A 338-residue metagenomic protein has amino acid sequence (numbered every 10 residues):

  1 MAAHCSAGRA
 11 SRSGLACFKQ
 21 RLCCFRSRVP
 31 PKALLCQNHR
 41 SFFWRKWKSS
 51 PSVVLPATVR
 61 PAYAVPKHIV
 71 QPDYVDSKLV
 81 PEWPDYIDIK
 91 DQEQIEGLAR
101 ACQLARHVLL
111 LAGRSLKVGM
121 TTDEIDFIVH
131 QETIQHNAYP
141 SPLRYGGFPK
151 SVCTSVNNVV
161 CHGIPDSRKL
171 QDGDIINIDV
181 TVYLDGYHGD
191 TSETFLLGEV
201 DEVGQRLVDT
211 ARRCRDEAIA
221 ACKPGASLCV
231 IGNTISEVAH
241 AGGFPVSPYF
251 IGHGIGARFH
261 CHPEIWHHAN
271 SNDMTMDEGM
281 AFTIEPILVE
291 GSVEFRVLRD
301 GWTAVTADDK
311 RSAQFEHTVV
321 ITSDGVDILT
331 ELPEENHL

Functional and structural regions predicted by a protein language model:
A2-L338: Active-site neighborhoods and metal-handling regions in enzymes and metal-associated proteins
